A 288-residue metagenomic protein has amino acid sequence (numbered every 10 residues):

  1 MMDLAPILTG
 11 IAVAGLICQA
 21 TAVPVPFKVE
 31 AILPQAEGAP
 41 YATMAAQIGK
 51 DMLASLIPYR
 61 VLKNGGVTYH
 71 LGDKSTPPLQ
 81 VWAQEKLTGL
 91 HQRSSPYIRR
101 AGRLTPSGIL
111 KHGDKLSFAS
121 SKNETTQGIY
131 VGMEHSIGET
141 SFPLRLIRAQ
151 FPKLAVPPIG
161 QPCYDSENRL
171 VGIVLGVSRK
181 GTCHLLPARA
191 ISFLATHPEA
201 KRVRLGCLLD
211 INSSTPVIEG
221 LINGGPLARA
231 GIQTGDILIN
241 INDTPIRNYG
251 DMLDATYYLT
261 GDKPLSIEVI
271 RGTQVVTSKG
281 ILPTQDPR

Functional and structural regions predicted by a protein language model:
A5-A14, C18-G49, M133: Protease-domain processing segments flanking chymotrypsin-fold serine proteases, especially trypsin-like
P26, E30-Y41, I48-T125, I147 (+6 more regions): Conserved active-site neighborhood of the chymotrypsin/trypsin-like protease fold
A42-M44, P158-Q161, V217-I218, T234 (+1 more regions): Short loop/turn microsegments at loop-to-beta-strand junctions
D51-I57, Y164-G172, L227-G250: Conserved PDZ fold ligand-binding element
G66, S166-T215, G272, T277 (+1 more regions): C-terminal cap/linker of serine protease catalytic domains
I109, P157-P162, P226-I237, Y258-T260: A short glycine-leucine-enriched loop at secondary-structure breakpoints that most characteristically corresponds
A200-V203, V217, A230-Q233, I239 (+1 more regions): PDZ-domain C-terminal substructure recognizer with occasional recognition of PDZ-binding tails
